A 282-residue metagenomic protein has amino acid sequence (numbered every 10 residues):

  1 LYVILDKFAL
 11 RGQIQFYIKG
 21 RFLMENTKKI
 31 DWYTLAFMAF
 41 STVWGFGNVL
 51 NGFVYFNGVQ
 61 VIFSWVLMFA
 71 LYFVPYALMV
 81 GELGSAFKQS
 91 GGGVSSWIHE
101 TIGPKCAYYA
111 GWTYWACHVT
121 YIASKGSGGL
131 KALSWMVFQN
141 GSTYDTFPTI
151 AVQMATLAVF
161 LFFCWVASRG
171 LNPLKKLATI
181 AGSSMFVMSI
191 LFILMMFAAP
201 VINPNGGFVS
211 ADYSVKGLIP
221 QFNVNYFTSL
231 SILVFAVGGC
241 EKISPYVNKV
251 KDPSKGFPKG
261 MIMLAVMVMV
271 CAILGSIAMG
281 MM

Functional and structural regions predicted by a protein language model:
V3-V66, Y72-G81, Q89: Membrane-interface "cap" regions at the ends of multi-pass membrane proteins
E25-N26, S85, Y109, A158-S184 (+1 more regions): Membrane-water interface regions at transmembrane-helix termini and the short interhelical loops of multi-pass membrane
K28-A39, I62-F63, G103-C117, A155-V159 (+1 more regions): Select transmembrane alpha-helical segments in multipass membrane proteins
W32-A39, L67, V137-L171, F186-L194: Transmembrane alpha-helical segments of multi-pass small-molecule transport proteins
V49, K125, G129-Q139, C164 (+3 more regions): Transmembrane helix-loop junctions and nearby membrane-interface residues
Y55, V74-A86, S90-F160, W165: Hydrophobic transmembrane alpha-helices that form the core helical bundles of multi-pass secondary transporters
F63, N140-A151, T179-M282: Helix-loop-helix junctions that connect adjacent transmembrane segments in multi-pass membrane transporters
W112-C117, L177-I180, L264: Hydrophobic alpha-helical segments of secondary membrane carriers
